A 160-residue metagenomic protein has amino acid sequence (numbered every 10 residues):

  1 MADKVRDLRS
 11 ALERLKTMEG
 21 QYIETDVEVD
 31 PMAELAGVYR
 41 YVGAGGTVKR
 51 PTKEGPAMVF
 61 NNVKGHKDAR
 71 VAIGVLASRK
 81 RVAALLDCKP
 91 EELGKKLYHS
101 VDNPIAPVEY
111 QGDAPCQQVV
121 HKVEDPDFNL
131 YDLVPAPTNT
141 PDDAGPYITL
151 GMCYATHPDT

Functional and structural regions predicted by a protein language model:
M1-T160: Extended, highly charged
